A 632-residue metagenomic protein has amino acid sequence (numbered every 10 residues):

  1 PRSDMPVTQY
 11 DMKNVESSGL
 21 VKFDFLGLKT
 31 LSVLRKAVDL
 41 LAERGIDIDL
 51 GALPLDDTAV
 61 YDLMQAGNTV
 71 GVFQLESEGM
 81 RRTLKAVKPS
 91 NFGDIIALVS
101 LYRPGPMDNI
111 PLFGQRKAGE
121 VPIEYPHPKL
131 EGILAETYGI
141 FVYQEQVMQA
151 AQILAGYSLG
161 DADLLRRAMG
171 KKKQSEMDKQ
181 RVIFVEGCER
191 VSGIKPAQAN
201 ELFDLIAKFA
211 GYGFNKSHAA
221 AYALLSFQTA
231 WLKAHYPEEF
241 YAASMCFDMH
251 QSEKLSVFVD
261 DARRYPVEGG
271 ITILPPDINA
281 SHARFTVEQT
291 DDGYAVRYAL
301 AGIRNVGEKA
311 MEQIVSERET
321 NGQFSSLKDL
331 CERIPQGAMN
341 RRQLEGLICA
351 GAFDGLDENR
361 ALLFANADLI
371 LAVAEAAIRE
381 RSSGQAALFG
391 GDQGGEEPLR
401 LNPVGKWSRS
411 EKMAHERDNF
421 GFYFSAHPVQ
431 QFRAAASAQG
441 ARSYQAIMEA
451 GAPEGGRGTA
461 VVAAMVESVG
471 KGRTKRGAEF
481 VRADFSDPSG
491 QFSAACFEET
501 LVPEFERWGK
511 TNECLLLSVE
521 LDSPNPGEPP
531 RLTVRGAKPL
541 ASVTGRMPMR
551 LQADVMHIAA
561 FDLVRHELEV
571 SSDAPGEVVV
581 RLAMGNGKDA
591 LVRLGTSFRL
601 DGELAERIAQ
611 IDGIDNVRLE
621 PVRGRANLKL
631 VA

Functional and structural regions predicted by a protein language model:
P1-A632: Noncatalytic, beta-rich nucleic-acid-contacting surfaces in large DNA/RNA-processing enzymes
